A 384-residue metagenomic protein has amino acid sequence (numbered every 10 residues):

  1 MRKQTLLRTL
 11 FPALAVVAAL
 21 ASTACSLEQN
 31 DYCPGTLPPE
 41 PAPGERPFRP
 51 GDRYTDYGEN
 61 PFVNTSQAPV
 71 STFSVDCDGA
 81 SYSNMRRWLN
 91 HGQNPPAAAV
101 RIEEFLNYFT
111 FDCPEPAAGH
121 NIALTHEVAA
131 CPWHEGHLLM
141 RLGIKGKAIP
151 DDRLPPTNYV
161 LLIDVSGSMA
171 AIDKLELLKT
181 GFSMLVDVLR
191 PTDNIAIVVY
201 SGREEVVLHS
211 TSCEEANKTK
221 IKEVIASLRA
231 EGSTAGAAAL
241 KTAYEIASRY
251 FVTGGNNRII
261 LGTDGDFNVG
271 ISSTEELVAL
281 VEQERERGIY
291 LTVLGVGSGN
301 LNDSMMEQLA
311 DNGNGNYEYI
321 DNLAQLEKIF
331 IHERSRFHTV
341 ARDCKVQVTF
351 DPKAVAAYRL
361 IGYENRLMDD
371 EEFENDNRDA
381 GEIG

Functional and structural regions predicted by a protein language model:
R2-A13: Bacterial N-terminal signal peptides that target proteins for export
P12, A19, H91-P95, F111-E115: Short helix-loop boundary/capping segments at the starts of domains
A21-A24: C-terminal motif of bacterial Sec signal peptides marking the signal peptidase cleavage site
S26-G44: Sec-dependent signal peptide cleavage junction
L27-C33, L124-K345: Exposed acidic/Ser/Thr-rich ligand/metal-binding surfaces
P38-W88, Q93-A99, P116-E127, P132-M140 (+6 more regions): An acidic, Ser/Thr-enriched
L89-G92, F109-D112, L228, G313 (+1 more regions): Alpha-helix boundary/capping residues
P96-F111: Extracytoplasmic
